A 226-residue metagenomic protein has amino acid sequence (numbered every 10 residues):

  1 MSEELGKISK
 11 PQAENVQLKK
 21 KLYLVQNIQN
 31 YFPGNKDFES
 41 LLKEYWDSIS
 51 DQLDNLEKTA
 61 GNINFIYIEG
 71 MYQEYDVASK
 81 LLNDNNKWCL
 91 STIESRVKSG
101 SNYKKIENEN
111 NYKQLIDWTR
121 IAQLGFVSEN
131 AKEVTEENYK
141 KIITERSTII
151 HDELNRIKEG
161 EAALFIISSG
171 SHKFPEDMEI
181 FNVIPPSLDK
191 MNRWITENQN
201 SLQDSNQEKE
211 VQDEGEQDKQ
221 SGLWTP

Functional and structural regions predicted by a protein language model:
M1-P226: Compositional signal for N-terminal targeting/processing segments
